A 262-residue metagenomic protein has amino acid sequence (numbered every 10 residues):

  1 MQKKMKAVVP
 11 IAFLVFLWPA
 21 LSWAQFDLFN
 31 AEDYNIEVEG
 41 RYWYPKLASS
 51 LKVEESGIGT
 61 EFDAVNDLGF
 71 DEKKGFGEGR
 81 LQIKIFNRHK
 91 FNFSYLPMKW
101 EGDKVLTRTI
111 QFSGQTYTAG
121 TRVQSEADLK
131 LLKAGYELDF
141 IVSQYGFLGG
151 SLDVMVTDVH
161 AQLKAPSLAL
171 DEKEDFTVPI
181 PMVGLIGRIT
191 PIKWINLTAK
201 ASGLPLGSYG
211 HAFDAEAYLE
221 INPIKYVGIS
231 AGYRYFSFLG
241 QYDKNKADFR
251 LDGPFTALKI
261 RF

Functional and structural regions predicted by a protein language model:
M1-D33: Cleavable N-terminal export/targeting peptides
A24-M98, A257, R261: Short glycine/proline- and aromatic-enriched beta-strand/turn motifs that initiate or cap beta-hairpins
E32-Y34, K73-G77, D128-L132, G146 (+3 more regions): Residues that define the transmembrane beta-barrel architecture of outer-membrane proteins
V38-G40, G79-I83, F93, A134-L138 (+5 more regions): Residues on the lipid-exposed face of transmembrane beta-strands in outer-membrane beta-barrel proteins
L47-K74, P97-L129, T157-V178, L206 (+1 more regions): Extracellular/periplasm-exposed beta-strand and loop segments of Gram-negative cell-envelope proteins, dominated by
R88-F91, Q144-G146, K193-L197, Y226-I229: Repeated loop/turn-to-beta-strand initiation elements of outer-membrane beta-barrel proteins
I195-G210, Y235-F236: Transmembrane beta-strand segments that form the barrel wall of outer-membrane beta-barrel proteins
H211, Y218-R261: Predominantly the C-terminal beta-signal and adjacent terminal strand-loop region of outer-membrane beta-barrel
